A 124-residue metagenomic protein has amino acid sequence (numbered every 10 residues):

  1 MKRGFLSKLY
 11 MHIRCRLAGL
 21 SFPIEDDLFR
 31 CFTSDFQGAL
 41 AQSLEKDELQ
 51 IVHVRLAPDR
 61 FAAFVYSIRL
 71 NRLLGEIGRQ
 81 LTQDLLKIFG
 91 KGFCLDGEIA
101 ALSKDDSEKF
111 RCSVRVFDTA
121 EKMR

Functional and structural regions predicted by a protein language model:
M1-R124: Conserved active-site motif detector
